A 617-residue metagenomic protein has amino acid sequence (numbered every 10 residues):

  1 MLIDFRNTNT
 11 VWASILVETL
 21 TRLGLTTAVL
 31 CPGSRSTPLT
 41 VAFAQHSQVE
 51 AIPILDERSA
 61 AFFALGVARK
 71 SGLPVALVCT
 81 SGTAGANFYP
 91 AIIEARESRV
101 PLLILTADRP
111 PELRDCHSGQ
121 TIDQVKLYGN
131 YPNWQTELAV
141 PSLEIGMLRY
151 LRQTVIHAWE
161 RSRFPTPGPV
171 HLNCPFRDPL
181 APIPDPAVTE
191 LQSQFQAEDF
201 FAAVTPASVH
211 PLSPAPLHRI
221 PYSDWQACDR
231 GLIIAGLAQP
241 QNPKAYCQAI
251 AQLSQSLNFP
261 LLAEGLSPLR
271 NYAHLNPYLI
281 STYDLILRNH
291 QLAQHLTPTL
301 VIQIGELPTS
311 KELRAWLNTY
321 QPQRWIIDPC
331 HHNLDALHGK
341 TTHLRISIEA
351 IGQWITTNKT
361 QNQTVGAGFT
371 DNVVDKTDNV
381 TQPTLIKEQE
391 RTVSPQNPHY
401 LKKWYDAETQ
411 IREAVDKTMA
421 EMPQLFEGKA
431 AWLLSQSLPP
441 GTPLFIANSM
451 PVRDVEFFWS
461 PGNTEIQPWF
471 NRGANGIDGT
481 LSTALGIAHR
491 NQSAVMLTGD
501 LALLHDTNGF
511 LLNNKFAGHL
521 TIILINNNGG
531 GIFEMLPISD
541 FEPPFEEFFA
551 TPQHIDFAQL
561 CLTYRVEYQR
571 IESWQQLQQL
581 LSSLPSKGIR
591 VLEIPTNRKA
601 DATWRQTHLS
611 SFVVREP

Functional and structural regions predicted by a protein language model:
L2-T8, W316-V365, N379, P383-V452 (+1 more regions): Phosphate/pyrophosphate-binding active-site segments
F5-E94: N-terminal cofactor/phosphate-binding cores enriched in small/glycine residues, especially glycine-rich loops such as
A13-V17, T21-G24, S34-R35, L39-T40 (+1 more regions): Active-site diphosphate/adenylate-binding microenvironment
T26-V29, E50-I52, K70-R109, T297-G305 (+2 more regions): A short, small-residue-rich loop immediately preceding and capping a beta-strand
N87, I220-S223, A235-W325, N333 (+2 more regions): Glycine-rich, anion-gripping cofactor-binding loops and their flanking helix/strand elements in enzyme active sites
L105, E112-K126, W432, W459-E616: Thiamine diphosphate
T106-A158, A263-N362, E390, S394-A407 (+1 more regions): Glycine-rich, acidic loop regions that bind phosphate or pyrophosphate groups
T166-P169, N173-P214, L581-P617: Glycine/aspartate-rich loop-and-adjacent alpha/beta segment that forms the canonical ThDP
